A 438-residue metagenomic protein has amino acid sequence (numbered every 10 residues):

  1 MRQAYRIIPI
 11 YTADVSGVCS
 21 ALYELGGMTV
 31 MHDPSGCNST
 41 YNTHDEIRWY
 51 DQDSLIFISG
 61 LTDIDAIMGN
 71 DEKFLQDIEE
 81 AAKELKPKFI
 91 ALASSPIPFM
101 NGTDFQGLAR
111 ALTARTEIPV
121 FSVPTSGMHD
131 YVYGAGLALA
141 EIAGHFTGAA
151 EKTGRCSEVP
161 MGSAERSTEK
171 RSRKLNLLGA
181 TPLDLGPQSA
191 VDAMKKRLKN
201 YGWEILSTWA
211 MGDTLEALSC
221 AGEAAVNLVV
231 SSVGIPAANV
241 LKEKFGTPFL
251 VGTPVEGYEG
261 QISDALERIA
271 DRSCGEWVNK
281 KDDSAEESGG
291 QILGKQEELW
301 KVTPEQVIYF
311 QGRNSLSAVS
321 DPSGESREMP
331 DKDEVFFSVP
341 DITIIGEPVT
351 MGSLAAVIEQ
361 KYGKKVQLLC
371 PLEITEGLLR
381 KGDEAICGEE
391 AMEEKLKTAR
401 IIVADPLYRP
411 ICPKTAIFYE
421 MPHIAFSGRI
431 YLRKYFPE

Functional and structural regions predicted by a protein language model:
M1-E438: An N-terminal assembly and electron-transfer interface module characteristic of large anaerobic redox and radical
